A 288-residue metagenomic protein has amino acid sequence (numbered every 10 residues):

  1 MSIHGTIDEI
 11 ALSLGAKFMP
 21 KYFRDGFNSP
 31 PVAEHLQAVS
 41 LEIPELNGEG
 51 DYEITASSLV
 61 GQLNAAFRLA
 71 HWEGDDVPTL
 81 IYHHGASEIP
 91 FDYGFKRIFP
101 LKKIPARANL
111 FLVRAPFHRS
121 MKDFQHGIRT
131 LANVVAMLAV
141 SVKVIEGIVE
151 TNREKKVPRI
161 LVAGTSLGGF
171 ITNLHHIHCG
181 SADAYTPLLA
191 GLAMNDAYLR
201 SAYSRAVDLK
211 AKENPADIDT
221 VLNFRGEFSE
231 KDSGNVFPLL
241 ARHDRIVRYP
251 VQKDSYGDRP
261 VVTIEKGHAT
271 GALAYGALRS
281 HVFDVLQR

Functional and structural regions predicted by a protein language model:
M1-L41: Short Lys/Arg-enriched alpha/beta "domain-start" segment
P31-G74: N-terminal cap/lid segment of alpha/beta-hydrolase-fold proteins
L59-S120: Short, surface-exposed "cap/lid" segments of acyl-processing enzymes
S120-I128, R200-Y203: Short, flexible, mixed-charge acidic loops at enzyme active sites
F124, I128-E154: Alpha/beta-hydrolase active-site loop
E150-Y203: Primarily recognizes the serine-hydrolase "nucleophile elbow" in alpha/beta-hydrolase and SGNH/GDSL folds
D196-D258, V262: The feature captures the conserved acid-bearing segment of alpha/beta-hydrolase catalytic domains
G257-R288: C-terminal catalytic histidine-bearing segment of alpha/beta-hydrolase fold enzymes
